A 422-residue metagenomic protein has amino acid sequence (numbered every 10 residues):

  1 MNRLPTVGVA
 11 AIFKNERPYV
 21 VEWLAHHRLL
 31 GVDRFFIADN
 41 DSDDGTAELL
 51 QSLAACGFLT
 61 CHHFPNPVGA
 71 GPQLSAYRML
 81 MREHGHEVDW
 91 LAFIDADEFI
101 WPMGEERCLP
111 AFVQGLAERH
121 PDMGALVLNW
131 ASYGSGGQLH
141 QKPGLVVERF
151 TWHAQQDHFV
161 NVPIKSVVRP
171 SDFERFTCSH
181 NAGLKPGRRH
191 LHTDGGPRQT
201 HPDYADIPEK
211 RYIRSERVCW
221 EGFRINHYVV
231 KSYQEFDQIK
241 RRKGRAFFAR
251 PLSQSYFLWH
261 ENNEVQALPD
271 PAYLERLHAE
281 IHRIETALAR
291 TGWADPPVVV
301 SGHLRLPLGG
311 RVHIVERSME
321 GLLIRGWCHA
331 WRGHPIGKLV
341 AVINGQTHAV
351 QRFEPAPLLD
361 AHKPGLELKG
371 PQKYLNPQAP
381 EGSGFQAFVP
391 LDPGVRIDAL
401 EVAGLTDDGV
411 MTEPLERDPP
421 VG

Functional and structural regions predicted by a protein language model:
M1-A25: N-proximal low-complexity "stem/linker" segments adjacent to membrane-targeting elements
A11, A38-T46: Ser/Thr-glycine-rich phosphate-binding loops at phosphate-binding pockets of nucleotides, nucleotide cofactors
A25-R34: Short, acidic, metal-binding catalytic loop of nucleotide-sugar glycosyltransferases
D33, D89, G124: Short acidic/polar active-site loop segments enriched in Thr and Asp
D33-D41, H62-P65: Short beta-strand/loop segment that forms part of the nucleotide-sugar
A47-F93, W101-G104: Active-site-proximal specificity loops/subdomain of glycosyltransferases
S75, P102-V299: Catalytic-site signature of metal-activated, phosphate-bearing donor transferases, centered on the GT-A/GT-A-like
P297-G422: Basic, ligand-binding patches in group-transfer machinery, especially extracytoplasmic/periplasmic segments
